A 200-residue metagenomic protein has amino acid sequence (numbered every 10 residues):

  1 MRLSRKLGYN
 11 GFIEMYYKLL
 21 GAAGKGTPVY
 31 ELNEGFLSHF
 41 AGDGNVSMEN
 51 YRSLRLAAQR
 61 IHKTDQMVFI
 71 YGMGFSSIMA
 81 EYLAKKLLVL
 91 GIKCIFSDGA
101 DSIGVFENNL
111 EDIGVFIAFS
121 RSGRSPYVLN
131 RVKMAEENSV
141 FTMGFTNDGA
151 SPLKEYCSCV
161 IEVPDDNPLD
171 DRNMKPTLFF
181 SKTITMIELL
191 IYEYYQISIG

Functional and structural regions predicted by a protein language model:
M1-L56: HTH-adjacent hinge/linker in prokaryotic transcriptional regulators
Y9-L19, G35-D43, R60-H62, A84-L90 (+1 more regions): Short, mixed-charge, low-aromatic patches
S53, I197-G200: Active-site phosphate/pyrophosphate-binding segments
S53-D65: Glycine-rich phosphate/diphosphate-binding loops that line cofactor/substrate pockets in enzymes
H62-S198: Glycine-rich phosphate-binding loops that contact phosphosugars or nucleotide phosphates
